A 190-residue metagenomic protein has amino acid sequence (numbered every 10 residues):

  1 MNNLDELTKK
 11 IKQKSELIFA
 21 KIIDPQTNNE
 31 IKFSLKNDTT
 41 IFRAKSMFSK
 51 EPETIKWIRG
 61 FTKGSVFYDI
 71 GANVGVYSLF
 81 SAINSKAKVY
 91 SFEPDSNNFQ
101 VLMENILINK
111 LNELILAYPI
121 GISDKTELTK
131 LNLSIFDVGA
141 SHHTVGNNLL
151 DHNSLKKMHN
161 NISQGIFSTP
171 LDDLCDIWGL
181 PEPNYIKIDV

Functional and structural regions predicted by a protein language model:
M1-L116, S154-N160, L174-L180, N184: S-adenosyl-L-methionine
M103-C175: S-adenosyl-L-methionine
K187: Active-site beta-loop-alpha substructure in enzyme catalytic cores, prototypically the cysteine-centered nucleophile
V190: Switch II (G3) loop of P-loop NTPases
